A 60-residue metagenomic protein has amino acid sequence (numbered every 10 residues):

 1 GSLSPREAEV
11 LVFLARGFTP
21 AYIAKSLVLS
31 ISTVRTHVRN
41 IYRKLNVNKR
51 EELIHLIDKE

Functional and structural regions predicted by a protein language model:
G1-T36, K44, H55-E60: Helix-turn-helix DNA-binding segment
N40: Alpha-helical DNA-recognition elements
K49-E52: Helix N-cap/capping motif at the beta->alpha junctions
